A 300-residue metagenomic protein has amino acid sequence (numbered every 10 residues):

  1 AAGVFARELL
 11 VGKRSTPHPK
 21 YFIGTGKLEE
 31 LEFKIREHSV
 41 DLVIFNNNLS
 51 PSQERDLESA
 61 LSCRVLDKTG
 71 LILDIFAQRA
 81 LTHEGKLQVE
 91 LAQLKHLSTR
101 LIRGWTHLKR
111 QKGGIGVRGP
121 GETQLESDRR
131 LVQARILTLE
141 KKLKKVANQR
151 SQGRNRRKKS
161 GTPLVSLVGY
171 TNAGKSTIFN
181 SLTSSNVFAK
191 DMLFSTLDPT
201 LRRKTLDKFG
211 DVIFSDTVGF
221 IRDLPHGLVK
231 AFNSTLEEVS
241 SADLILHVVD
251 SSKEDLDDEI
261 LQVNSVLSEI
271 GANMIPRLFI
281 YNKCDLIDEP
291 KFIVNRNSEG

Functional and structural regions predicted by a protein language model:
A1-L164: Conserved P-loop NTPase architecture
G3-F5, L28-L42, N46-R64, D207-D211 (+1 more regions): Conserved C-terminal guanine-recognition region of P-loop GTPase G domains, centered on the G4
L10-K13, S215, L246-V248: Short beta-strands and strand-loop turn motifs
P19-I23, I221-H226, L256: Short, flexible loop segments at the rims of nucleotide/cofactor-binding pockets, characterized by
N48, T69, L182, T200 (+3 more regions): Anionic group-transfer/hydrolysis microenvironments
G104-I245: Conserved G1/Walker A P-loop phosphate-binding module
